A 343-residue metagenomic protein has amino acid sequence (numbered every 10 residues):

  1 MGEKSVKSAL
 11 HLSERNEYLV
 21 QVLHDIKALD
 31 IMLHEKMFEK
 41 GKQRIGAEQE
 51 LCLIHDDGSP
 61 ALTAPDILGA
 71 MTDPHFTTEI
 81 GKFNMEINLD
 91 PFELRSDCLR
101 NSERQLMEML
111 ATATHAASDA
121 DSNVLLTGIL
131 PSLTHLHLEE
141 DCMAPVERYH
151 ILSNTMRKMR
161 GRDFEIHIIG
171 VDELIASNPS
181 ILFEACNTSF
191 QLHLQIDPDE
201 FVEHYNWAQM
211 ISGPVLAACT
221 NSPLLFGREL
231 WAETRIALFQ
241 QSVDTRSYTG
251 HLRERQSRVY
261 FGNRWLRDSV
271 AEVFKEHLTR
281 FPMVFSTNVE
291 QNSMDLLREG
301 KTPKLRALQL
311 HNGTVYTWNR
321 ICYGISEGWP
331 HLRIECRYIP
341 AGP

Functional and structural regions predicted by a protein language model:
M1-P343: Phosphate/nucleotide-binding catalytic core
